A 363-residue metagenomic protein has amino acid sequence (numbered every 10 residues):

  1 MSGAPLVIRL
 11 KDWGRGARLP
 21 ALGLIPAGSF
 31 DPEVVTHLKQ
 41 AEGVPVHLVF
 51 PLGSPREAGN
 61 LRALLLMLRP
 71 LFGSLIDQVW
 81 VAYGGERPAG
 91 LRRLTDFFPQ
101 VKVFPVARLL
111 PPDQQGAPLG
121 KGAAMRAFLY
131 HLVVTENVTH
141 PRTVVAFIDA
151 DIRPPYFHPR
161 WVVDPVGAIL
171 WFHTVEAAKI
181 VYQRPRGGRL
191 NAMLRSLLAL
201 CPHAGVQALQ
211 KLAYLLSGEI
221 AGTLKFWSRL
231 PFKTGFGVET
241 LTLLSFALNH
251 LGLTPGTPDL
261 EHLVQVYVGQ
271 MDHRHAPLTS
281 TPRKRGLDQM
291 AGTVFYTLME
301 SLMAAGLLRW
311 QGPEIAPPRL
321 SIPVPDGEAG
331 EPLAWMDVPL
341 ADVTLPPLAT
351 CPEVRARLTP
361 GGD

Functional and structural regions predicted by a protein language model:
M1-L24, V44, R92-R93, L278-D363: Terminal low-complexity segments of carbohydrate-biosynthetic enzymes
M1-M67: N-proximal low-complexity "stem/linker" segments adjacent to membrane-targeting elements
L75-E86: Short beta-strand/loop segment that forms part of the nucleotide-sugar
P88-T139: Active-site-proximal specificity loops/subdomain of glycosyltransferases
T139-R153: Short beta-strand-to-loop acidic/aromatic patch adjacent to the donor-nucleotide binding site
P154-Y182: Conserved donor-nucleotide/metal-binding helix-loop-beta segment in metal-dependent transferases, i.e., the alpha-helix
F226, F236-T254: A short, conserved alpha-helix in the catalytic core of glycosyltransferases
T257-R285: Active-site donor/metal-binding and catalytic loop motifs of nucleotide-sugar-dependent glycosylation enzymes
